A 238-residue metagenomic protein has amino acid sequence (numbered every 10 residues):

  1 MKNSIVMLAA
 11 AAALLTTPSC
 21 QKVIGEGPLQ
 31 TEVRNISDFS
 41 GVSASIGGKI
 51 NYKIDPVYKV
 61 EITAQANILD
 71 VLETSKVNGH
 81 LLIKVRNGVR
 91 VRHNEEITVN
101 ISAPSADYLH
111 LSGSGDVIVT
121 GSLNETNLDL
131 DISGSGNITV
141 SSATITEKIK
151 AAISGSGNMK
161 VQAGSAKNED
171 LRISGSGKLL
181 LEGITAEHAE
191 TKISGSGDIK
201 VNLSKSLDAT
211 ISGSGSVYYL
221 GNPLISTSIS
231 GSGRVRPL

Functional and structural regions predicted by a protein language model:
N3-A12, T16-L69, H80-L82, R86-S102 (+2 more regions): Short acidic/polar N-terminal linker immediately downstream of export determinants
S40-Y52, V99-I101, A106-L238: Extended, compositionally simple hydrophobic/Ser/Thr-rich segments that build repetitive fibrous architectures
V71-K76: Solvent-exposed adhesion/ligand-recognition segments of exported proteins
